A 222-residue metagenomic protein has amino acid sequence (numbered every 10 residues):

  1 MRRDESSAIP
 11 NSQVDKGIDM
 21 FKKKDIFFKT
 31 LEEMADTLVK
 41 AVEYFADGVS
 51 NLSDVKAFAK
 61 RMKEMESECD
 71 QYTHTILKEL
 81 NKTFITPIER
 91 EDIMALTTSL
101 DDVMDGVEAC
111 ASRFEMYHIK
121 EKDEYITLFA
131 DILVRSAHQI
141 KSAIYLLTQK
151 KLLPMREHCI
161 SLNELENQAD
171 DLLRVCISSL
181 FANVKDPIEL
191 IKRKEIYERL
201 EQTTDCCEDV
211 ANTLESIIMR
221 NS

Functional and structural regions predicted by a protein language model:
R2, S6-S222: Cytosolic, long alpha-helical scaffolding segments
